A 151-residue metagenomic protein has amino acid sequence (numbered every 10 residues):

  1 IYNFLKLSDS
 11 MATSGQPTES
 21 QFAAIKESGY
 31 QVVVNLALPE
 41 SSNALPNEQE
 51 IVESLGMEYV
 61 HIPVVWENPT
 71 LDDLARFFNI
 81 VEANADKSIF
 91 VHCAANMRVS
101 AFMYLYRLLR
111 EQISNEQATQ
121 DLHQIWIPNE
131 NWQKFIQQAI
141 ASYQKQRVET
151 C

Functional and structural regions predicted by a protein language model:
I1-F90, A101-C151: Cys-dependent protein tyrosine phosphatase-like superfamily
C93: Short cysteine clusters
